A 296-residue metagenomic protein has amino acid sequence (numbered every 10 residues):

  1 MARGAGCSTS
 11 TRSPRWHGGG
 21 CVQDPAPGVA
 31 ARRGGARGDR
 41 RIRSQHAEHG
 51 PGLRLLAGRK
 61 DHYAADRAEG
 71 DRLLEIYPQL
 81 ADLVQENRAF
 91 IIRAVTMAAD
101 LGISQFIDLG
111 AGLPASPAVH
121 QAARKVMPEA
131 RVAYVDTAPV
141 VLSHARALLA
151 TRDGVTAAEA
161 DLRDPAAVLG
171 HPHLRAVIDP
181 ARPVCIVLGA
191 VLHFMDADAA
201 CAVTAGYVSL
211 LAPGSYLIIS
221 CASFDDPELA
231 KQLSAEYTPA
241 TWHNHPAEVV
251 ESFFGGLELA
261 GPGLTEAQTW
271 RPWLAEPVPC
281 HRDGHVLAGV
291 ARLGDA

Functional and structural regions predicted by a protein language model:
G6, W16-A160, D164-V177, V208-S209 (+1 more regions): Rossmann-like AdoMet
L162-R163, R175-A199: A short SAM/SAH-binding and catalytic strip from SAM-dependent methyltransferases
A167-V168, F194-G206: A short, conserved alpha-helix within the catalytic core of class I
C185, L211-C221: Conserved beta-strand signature within the Rossmann-like core of class I S-adenosyl-L-methionine
V191, S220-S223: Short strand-turn motif at the edge of the Rossmann-like AdoMet-binding core
F224-A240: Short, glycine-/aromatic-enriched active-site segment of Class I SAM-dependent methyltransferases
T241-L264: Short alpha-helix
R271-A296: Core SAM-dependent methyltransferase catalytic element
